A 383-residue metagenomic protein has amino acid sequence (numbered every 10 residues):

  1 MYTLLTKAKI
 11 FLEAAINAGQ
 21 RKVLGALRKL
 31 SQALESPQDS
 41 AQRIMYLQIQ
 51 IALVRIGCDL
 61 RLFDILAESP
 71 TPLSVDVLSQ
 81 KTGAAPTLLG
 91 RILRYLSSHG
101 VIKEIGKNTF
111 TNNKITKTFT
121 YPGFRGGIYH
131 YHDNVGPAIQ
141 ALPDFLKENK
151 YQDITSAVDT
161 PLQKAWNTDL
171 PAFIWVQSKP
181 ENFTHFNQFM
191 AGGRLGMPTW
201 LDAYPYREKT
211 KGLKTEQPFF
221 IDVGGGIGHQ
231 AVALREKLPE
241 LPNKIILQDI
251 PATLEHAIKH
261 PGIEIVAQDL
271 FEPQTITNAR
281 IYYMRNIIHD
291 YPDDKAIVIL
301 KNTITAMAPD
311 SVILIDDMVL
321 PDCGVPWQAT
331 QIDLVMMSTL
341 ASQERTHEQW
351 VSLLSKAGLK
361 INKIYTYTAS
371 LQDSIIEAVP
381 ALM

Functional and structural regions predicted by a protein language model:
M1-G25, Q32, S36: Eukaryotic partner-binding/assembly regions in large regulatory complexes
L5, G83, I92, K114-D316 (+4 more regions): Conserved adenosyl
S31-L60: Short alpha-helical segments that sit at the start of domains
I65-S74: Short capping segments at the starts of secondary-structure elements
S74-T82: A short acidic, leucine-rich amphipathic alpha-helix
G83-S98, Y367: Short amphipathic alpha-helical interaction segments
S97-T109: A short, conserved structural fragment
L314, M318-A357, N362-Y365: C-terminal alpha-helical "lid/dimerization" subdomain adjacent to the S-adenosyl-L-methionine
